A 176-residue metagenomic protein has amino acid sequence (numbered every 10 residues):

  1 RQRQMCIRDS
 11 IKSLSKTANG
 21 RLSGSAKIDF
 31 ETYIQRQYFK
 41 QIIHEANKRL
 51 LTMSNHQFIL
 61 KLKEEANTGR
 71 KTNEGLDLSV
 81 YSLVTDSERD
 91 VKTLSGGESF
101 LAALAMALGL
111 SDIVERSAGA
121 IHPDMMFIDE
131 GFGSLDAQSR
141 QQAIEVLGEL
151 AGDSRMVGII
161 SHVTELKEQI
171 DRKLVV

Functional and structural regions predicted by a protein language model:
R1-Q4, R8-V176: Terminal ABC-like ATPase head and other globular end-domains that cap long coiled-coil arms in SMC/Rad50/SbcC-family
